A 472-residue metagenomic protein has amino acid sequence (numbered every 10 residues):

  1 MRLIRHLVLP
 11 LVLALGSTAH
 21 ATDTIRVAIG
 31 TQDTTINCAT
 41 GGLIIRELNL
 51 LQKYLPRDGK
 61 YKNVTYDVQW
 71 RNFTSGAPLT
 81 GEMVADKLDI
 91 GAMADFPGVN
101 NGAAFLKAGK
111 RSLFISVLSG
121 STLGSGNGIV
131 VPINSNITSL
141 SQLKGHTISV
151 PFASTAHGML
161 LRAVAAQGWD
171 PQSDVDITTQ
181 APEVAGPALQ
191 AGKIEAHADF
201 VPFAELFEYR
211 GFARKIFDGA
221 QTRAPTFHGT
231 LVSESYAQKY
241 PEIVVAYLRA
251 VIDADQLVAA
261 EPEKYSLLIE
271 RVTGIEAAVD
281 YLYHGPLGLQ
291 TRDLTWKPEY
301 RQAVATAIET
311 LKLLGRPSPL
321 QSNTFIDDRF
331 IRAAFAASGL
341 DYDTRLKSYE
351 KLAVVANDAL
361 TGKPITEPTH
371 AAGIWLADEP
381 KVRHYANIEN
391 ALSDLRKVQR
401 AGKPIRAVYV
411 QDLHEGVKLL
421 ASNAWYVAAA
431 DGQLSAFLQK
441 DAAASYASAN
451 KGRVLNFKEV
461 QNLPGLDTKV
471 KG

Functional and structural regions predicted by a protein language model:
H6-G16: Bacterial N-terminal signal peptides
S17-A21: Sec/Tat signal peptide C-region and signal peptidase I cleavage site
T22-D170, D176-T179, E195, A224: Short, glycine-/small- and polar/acidic-enriched structural segments that line small-molecule recognition paths
D33-I36, K239-S318: Secondary-structure end/capping motifs
I45, G126-N136, T226-E242, V427-A428: A bilobed periplasmic-binding-protein/Venus flytrap-type ligand-binding module shared by bacterial periplasmic
Q172, T178, E183-V272, E389 (+3 more regions): Pocket-lining segment of extracytoplasmic ligand-binding domains
L311-V354: Conserved C-terminal helix/tail region of periplasmic/extracytoplasmic solute-binding proteins
N357-G362: Short cysteine-rich clusters marking metal-coordination/redox-active sites
